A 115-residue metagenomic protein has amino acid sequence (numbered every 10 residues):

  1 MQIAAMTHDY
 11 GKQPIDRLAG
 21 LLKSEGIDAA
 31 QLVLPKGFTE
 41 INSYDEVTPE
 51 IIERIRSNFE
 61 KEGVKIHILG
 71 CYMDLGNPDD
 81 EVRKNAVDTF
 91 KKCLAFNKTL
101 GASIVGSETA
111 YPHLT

Functional and structural regions predicted by a protein language model:
M1-I104: N-terminal pre-domain/capping segments
L100-T115: Mobile beta-alpha loop/short-helix "lid" or hinge segments that flank ligand
